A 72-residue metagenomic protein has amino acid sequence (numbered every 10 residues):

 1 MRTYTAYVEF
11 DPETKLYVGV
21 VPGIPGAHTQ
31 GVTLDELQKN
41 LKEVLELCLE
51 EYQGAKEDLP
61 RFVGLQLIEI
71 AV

Functional and structural regions predicted by a protein language model:
M1-T5, E36-V72: Short, charged, surface-exposed hinge/linker loops at domain edges that act as mobile lids or interdomain connectors
R2-Y4, E13, V32: Intrinsically disordered/low-complexity terminal segments and short unstructured peptides
Y4, Y17, A27-T29: Structural detector for hydrophobic anchor residues on beta-strands
E9-V21: Short aromatic-glycine-(Arg/Gly/Cys) micro-motifs in beta-strand/loop hairpins
T14, I24-A27, F62: Intrinsically disordered, low-complexity segments enriched in proline/serine/threonine
V21, G31, I70-V72: Hydrophobic residues in beta-strands and at strand termini
P25-D35: A short, exposed loop/beta-hairpin motif centered on an aromatic-Gly-Thr core
